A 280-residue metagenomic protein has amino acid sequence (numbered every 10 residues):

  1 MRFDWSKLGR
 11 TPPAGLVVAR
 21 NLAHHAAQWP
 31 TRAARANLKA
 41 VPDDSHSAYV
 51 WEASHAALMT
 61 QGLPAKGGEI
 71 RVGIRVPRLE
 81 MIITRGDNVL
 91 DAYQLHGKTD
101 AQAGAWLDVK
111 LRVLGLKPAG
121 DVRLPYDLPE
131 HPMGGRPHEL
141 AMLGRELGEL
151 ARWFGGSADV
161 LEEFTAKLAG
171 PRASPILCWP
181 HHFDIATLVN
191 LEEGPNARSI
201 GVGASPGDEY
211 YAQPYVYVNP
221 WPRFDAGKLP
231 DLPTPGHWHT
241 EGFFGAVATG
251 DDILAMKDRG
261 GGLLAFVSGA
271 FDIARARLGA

Functional and structural regions predicted by a protein language model:
M1, E241-A280: TerminUS-proximal long segments
R2-E69: N-terminal ordered "arm"
R35-D44, L116-D127, A166-F183, A276-A280: Short glycine-rich, low-complexity/disordered patches
A48-D127: Long, hydrophobic/aromatic-enriched structural stretches that serve as scaffold segments
L63-Q94, P206-L254: Intrinsically disordered, low-complexity regulatory segments enriched in Ser/Thr/Pro and charged residues
R112-V113, P118-G120, L140-G144, A151 (+2 more regions): Short loop/turn segments that flank or connect secondary-structure elements
P118-P171: Surface-exposed beta-loop interaction hotspot
F154-P230: Secondary-shell segments that build the walls of catalytic and ion/ligand-binding clefts
